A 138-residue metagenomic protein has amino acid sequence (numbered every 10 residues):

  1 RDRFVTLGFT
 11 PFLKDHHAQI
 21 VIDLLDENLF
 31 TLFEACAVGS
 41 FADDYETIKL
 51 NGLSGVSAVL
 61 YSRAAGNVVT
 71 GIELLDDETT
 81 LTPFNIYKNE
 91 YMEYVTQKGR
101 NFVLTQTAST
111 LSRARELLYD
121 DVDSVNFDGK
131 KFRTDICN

Functional and structural regions predicted by a protein language model:
R1-L13: Short beta-strand elements
D2, N51, V95-G99: Short coil/turn motifs at beta-sheet boundaries
F4-V5, S54-A58, T79-T80, N101-V103: Structural motif
T10-D76: Active-site "cap" helix and flanking loop/linker of ATP-utilizing ligase/carboxylase catalytic domains
V69-V103: Generic long, charged, amphipathic alpha-helical segments
N89-Y91, T96-N138: Generic C-terminus detector
